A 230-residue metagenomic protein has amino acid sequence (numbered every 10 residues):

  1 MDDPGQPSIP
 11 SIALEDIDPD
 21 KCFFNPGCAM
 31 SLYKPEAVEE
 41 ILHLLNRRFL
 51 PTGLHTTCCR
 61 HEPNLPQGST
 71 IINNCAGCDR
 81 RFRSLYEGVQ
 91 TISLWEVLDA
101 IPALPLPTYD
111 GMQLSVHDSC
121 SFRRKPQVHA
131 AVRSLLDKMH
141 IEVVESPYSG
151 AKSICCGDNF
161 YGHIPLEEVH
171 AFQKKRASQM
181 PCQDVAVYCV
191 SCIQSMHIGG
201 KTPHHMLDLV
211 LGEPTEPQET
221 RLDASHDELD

Functional and structural regions predicted by a protein language model:
M1-D230: Iron-sulfur cluster-binding electron-transfer modules in prokaryotic oxidoreductases
